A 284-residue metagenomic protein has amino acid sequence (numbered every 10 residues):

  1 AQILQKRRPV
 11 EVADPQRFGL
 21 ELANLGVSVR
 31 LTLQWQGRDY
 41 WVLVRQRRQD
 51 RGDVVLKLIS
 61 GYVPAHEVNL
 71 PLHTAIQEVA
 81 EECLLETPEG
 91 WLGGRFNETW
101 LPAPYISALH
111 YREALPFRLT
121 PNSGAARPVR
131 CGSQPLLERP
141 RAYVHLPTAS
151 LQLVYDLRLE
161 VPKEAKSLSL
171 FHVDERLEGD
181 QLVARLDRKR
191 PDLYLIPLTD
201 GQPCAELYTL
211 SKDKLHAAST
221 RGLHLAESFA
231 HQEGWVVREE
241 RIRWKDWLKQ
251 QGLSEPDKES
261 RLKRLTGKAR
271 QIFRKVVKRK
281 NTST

Functional and structural regions predicted by a protein language model:
A1-Q77, L84-T284: N-terminal leader/linker segments that precede catalytic domains of diphosphate-processing enzymes
